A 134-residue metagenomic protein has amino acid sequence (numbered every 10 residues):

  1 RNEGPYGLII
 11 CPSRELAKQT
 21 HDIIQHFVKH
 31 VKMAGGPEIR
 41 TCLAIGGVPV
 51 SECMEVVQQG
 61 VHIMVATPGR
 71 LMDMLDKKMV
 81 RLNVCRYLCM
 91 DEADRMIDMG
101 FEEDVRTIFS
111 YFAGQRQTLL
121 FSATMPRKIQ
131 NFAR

Functional and structural regions predicted by a protein language model:
R1-R134: SF2 DExD/H RNA helicase N-terminal ATP-binding lobe
